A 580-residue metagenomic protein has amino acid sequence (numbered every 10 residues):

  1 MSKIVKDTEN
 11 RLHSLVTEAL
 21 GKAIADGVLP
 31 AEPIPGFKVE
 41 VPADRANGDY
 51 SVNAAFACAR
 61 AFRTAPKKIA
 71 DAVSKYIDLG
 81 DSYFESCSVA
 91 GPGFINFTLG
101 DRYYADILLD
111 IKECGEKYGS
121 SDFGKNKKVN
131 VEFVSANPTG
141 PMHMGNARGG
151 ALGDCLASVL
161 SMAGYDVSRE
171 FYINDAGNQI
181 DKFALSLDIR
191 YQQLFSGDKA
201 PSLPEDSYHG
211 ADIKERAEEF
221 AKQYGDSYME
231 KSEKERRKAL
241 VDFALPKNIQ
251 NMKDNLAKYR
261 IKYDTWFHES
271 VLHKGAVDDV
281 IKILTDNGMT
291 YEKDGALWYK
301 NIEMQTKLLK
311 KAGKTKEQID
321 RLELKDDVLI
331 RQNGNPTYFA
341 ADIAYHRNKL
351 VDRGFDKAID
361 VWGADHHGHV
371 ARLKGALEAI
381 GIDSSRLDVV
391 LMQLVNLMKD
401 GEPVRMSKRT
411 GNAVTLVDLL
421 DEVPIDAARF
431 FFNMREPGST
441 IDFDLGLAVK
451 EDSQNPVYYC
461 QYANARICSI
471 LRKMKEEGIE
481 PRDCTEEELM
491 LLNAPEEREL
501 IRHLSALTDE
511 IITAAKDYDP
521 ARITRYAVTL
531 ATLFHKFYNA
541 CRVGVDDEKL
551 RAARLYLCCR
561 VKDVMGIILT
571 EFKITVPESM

Functional and structural regions predicted by a protein language model:
S2-A105, K112, E116, S120-M580: Non-catalytic interaction-recognition regions
